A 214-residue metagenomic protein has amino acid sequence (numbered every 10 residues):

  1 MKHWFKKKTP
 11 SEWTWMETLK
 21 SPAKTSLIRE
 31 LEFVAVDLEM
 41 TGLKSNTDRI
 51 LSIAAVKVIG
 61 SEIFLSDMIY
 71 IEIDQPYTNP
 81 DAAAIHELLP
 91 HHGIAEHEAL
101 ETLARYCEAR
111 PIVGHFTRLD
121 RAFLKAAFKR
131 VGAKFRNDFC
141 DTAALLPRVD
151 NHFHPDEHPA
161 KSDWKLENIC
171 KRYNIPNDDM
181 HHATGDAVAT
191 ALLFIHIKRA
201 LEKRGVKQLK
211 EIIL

Functional and structural regions predicted by a protein language model:
M1-K24, R172, A191-L214: Acidic two-metal-ion nuclease catalytic site recognized across multiple nuclease folds, prominently DnaQ/RNase D-T
W4, E12-N137, D163-I175, H181: Conserved non-catalytic scaffold segment of RNase H-like nuclease domains
L38-T41, T142, T190: Ser/Thr-centric signal marking residues that sit in or immediately flank functional binding/regulatory motifs
C140-A160: Short alpha-helix plus adjacent loop in nuclease-associated cores
L145-R148, I169, L193: Generic recognition of well-ordered alpha-helical segments
H182-L193: Acidic, divalent-metal-coordinating active-site segment for phosphoryl/phosphodiester hydrolysis, typified by short
